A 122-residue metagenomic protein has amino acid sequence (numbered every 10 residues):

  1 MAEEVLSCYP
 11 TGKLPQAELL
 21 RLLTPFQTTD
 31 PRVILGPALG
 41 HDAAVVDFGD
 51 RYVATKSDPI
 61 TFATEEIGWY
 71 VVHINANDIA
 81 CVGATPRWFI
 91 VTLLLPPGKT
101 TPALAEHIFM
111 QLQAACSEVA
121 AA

Functional and structural regions predicted by a protein language model:
M1-A63, V82, V91-L94, Q111-A122: Extreme N-terminal cap/leader segments of soluble proteins
I60-A76, T100-M110: Glycine-rich anion/phosphate-binding loops
D78-T85: Alpha-helix C-terminal capping segments
P96-G98: Short, solvent-exposed loop/turn segments at secondary-structure junctions
